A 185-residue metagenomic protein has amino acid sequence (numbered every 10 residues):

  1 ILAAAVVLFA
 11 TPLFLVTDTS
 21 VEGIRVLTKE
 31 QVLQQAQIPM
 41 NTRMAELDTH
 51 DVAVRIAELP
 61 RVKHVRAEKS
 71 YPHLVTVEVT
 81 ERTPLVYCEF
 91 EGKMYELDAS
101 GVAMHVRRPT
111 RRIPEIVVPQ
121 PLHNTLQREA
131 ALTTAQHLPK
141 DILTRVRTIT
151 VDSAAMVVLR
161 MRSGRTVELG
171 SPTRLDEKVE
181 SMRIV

Functional and structural regions predicted by a protein language model:
I1-L13, S153-V185: N-terminal positively charged amphipathic segments used for targeting/anchoring
L2-L27, L33-Q34, R43-S100, Q127 (+2 more regions): Periplasmic polypeptide-binding modules associated with outer-membrane biogenesis and secretion
S20, M40, P119, G170: Conserved short-loop catalytic and cofactor-binding motifs
I24, M44-D48, R108, H123-L126 (+1 more regions): Extracytoplasmic/periplasmic, Sec-exported soluble proteins
Q35-P39, R55-L59, P119, T134-D141 (+1 more regions): Structured segments of extracytoplasmic/periplasmic soluble domains in secreted or envelope-associated proteins
V77-A154, M161, T166-V167: Extracytoplasmic segments of membrane-associated envelope/inner-membrane machinery
